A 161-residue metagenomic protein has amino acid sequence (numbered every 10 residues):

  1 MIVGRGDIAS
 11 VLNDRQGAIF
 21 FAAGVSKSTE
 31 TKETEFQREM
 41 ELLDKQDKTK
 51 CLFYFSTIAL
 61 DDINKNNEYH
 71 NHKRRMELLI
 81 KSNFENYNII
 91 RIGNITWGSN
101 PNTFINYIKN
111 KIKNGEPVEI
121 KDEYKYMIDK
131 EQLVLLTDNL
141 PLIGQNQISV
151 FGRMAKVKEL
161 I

Functional and structural regions predicted by a protein language model:
M1-G4, V118-I120, Q147-V150: Short hydrophobic beta-strand segments
M1-R15: N-terminal Rossmann NAD(P)H-binding glycine-rich loop of SDR-like oxidoreductase domains
N13-T49, T57-K65: NAD(P)H-binding glycine-rich loop region in Rossmannoid oxidoreductase-like domains and their noncatalytic homologs
E33-F36, N66-E77, N102, Y126-M127: Short-chain dehydrogenase/reductase
Y54, I58-N64, E68, I95-S99: Conserved catalytic-site region of short-chain dehydrogenase/reductase
N66-G93, N106: Active-site Tyr-X1-5-Lys
N86-Y126, K130-L135: NAD(P)-dependent short-chain dehydrogenase/reductase
L136-I161: Mid/C-terminal beta-alpha module of Rossmann-like enzyme folds, strongest in SDR-family dehydrogenases/epimerases
